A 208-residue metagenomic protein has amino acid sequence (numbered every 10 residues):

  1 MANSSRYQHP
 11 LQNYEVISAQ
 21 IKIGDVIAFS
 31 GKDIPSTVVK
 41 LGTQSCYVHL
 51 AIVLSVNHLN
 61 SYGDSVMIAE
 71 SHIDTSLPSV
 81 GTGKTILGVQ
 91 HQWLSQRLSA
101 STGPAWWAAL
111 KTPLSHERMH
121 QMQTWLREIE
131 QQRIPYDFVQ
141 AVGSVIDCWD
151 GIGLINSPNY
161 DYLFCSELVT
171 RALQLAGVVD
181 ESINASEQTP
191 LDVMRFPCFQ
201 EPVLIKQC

Functional and structural regions predicted by a protein language model:
A2-Q12: Short, structured beta-strand/loop micro-motifs enriched in basic residues and often containing a Trp
E15-Q20, G42-S45: Short, surface-exposed secondary-structure edge patches
I23-D25: Loop/turn positions that initiate beta-strands
F29-L110: Glycine-rich catalytic cores of cysteine/serine-nucleophile enzymes that process amide/ester linkages in cell-envelope
Q44, S115, M119, P158 (+1 more regions): Solvent-exposed, acidic/flexible segments
R97-D150: Active-site-adjacent helix/loop patches that line small-molecule binding or acyl-intermediate pockets
D137-C208: Activation targets extended, charge/polar-rich intrinsically disordered C-terminal tails
